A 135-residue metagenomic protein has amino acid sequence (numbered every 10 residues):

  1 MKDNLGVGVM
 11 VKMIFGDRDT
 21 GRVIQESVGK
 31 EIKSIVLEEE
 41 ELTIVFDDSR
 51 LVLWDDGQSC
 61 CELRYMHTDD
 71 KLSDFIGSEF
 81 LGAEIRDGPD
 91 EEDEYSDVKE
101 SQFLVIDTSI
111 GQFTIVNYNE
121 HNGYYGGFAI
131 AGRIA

Functional and structural regions predicted by a protein language model:
K2-A135: Surface-exposed, interaction-prone regions used to assemble/regulate multi-protein complexes
